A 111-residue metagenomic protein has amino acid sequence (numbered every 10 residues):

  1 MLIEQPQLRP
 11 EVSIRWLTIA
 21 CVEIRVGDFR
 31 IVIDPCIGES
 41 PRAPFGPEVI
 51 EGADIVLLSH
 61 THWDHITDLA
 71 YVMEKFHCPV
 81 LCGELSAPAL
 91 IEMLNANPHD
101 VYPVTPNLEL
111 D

Functional and structural regions predicted by a protein language model:
M1-E4, P10-V12, D34-G38, S59-H60 (+1 more regions): A short linear-motif detector with a strong N-terminal bias
M1-I3, L8-P10, G46-V49, T67: Residue-level signal for well-ordered alpha-helical segments
L2-R9, E84-D111: Metallo-beta-lactamase
P10-E11, W16-G27, L108-D111: Catalytic core of the metallo-beta-lactamase
E11-S13, I55, E74-P79: Short active-site oxyanion
S13-W16, I33-D34, P79-C82, P103: Short, hydrophobic beta-strand segments that form beta-sheet elements in well-ordered domains
C21-H62, T67-E74, L85: Pre-active-site segment of Zn-dependent metallo-hydrolases
D28, F76, L94-P98: Glycine-centered loop/turn motif at secondary-structure junctions
